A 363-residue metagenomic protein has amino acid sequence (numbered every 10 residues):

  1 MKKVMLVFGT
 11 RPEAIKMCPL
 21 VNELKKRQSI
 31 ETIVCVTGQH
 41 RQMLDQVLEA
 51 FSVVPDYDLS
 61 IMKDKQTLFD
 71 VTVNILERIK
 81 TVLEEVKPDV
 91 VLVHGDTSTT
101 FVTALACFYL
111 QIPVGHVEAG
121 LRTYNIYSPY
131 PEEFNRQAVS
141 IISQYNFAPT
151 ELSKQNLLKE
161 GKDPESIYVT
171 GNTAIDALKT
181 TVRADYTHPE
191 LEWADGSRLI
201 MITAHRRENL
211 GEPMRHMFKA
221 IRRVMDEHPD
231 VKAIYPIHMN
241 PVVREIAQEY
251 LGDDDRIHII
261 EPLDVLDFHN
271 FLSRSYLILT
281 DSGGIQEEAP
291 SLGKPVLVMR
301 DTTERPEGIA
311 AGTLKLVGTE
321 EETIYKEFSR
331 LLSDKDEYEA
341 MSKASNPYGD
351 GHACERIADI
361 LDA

Functional and structural regions predicted by a protein language model:
M1-Y235, N240-A363: Nucleotide-activated sugar donor-binding and catalytic core shared by glycosyltransferases and related lipid-linked
